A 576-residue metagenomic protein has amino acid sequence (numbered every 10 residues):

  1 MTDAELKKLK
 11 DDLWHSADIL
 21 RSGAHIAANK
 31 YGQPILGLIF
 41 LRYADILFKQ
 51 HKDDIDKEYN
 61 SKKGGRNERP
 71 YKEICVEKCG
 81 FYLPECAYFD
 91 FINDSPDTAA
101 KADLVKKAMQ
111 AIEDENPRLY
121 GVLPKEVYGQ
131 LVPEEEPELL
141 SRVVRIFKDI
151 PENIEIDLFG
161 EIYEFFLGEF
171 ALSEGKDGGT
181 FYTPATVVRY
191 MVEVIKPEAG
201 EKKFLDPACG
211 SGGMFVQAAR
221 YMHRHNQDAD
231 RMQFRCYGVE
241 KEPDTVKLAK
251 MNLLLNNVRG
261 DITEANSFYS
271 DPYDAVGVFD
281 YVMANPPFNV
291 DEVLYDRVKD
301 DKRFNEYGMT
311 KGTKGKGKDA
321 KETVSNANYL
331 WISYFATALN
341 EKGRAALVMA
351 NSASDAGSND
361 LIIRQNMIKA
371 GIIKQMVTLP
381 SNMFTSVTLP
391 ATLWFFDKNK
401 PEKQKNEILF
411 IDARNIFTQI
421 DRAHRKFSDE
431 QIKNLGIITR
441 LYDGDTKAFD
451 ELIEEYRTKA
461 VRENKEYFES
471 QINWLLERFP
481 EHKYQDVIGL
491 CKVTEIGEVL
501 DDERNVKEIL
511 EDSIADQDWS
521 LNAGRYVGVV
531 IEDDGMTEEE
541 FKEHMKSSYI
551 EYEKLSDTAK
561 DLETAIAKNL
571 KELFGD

Functional and structural regions predicted by a protein language model:
M1-K202, D261-S270, T378-S381, K405-D412 (+1 more regions): Non-catalytic, mostly N-terminal accessory regions of nucleic-acid modification and defense proteins
E5, L9, A27-K30, L139 (+12 more regions): Helical mechanochemical/support elements of P-loop NTPase systems and associated helical scaffolds
N29-Y43, M191, V246, K250 (+1 more regions): Conserved Class I SAM-dependent methyltransferase catalytic core
P133, E152, G238-E242, Y281 (+6 more regions): Hydrophobic alpha-helical scaffolding
S141, R259-T263, K302-N305, R344-M349 (+1 more regions): Short acidic (Asp/Glu) and glycine-rich catalytic loops that position anionic groups and cofactors
D177-A284, F288-D301, M349-S352, A356-R364 (+2 more regions): Conserved S-adenosyl-L-methionine
F288-D291, Y295, K299-S325: Conserved catalytic motifs of ABC-family nucleotide-binding domains
K369-I373, M383-K447: C-terminal, active-site-flanking charged/polar segments
